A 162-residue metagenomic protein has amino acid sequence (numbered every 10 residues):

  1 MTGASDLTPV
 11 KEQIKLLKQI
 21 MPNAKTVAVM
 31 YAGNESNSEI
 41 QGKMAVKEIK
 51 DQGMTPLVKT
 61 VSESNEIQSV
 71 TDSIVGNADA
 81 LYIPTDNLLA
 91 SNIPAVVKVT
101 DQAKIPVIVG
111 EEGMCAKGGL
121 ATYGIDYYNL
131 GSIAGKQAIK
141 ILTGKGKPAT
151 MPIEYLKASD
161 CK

Functional and structural regions predicted by a protein language model:
M1-K162: Short hydrophobic alpha-helices and adjacent helix-cap/hinge residues
